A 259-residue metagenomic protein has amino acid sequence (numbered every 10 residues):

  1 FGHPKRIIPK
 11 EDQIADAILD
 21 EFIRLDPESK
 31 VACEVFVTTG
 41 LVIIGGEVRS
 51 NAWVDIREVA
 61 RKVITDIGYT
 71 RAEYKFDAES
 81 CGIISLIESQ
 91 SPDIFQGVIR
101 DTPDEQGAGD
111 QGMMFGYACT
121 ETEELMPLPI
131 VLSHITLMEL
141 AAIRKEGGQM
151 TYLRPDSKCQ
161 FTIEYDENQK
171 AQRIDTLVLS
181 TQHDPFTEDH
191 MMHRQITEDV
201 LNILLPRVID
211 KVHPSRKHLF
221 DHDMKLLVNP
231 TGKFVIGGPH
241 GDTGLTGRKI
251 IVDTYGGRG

Functional and structural regions predicted by a protein language model:
F1-A32, G147: N-terminal, positively charged regions that mediate nucleic acid binding
G2-I7, E11, Q106-T122, V235-G259: Conserved phosphate/anionic-ligand binding catalytic regions in large, soluble enzymes, centered on
H3-K5, E47-A52, C119-E124, Q182-E188 (+1 more regions): A generic structural motif
R24, S29-E34, G237-G244: N-terminal glycine-rich phosphate/pyrophosphate-binding loops that anchor nucleotide-derived ligands and cofactors
K30, D156-K158, D223, G247-I251: Short glycine-rich loop/turn motifs
V31-S50: Short, charge-patterned binding micro-sites
G40, E58, T65-G237: Glycine-rich, mobile lid/loop segments that gate access to catalytic sites or pores
S50-I64: Active-site-surrounding "flap" and adjacent substrate/cofactor-binding loops of secreted or lumenal enzymes, prototyped
